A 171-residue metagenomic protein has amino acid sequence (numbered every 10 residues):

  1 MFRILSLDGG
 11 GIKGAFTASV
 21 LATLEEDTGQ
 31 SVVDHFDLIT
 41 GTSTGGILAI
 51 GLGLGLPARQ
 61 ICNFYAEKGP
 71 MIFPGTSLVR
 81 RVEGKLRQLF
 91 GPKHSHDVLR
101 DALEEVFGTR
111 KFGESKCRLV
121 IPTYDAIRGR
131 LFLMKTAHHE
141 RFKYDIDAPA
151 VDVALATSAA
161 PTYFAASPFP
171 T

Functional and structural regions predicted by a protein language model:
F2-S6, G11-L103, H138-K143, D147 (+1 more regions): Patatin-like phospholipase
E26, P70, G108-K111, A159: Generic secondary-structure signature for well-ordered alpha-helical cores
P92-C117, S167-P168: Surface cap/lid and interfacial helix-loop subdomains adjacent to catalytic sites that gate substrate access
E114-T171: Active-site gating loop/helix substructures
